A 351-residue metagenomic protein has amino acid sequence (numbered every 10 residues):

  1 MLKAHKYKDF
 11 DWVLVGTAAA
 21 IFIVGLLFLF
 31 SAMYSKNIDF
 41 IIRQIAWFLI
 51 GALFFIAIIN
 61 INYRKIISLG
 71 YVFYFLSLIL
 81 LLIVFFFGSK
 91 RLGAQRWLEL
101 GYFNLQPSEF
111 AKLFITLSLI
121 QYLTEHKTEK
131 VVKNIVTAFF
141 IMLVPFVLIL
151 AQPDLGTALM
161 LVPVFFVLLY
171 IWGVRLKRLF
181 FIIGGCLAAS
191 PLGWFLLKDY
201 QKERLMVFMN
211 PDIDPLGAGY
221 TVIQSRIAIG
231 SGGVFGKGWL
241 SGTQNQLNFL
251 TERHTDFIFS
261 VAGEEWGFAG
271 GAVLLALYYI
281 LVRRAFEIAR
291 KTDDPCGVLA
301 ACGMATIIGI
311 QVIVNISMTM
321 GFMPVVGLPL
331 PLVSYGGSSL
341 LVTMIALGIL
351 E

Functional and structural regions predicted by a protein language model:
M1-L2, L29, Q311-E351: A juxtamembrane structural motif centered on a specific transmembrane helix
L2-A19: N-terminal membrane topogenic signal
K6-Y7, N134-I135, L247-L250, T292-D293: Helix-boundary and loop/linker segments of multi-pass membrane transporters
V15-T221, S260-M320, I345: Hydrophobic alpha-helical transmembrane segments of multi-pass inner membrane proteins, especially in bacterial systems
G101-A111, A151-P153, G233-K237, L328-V342: Glycine/serine-rich anion-binding loops at beta->alpha junctions that coordinate negatively charged ligand groups
D154-L159, K237-G242, R253-T255, A272 (+3 more regions): Transmembrane helix boundary and interhelical junction motifs in multipass membrane proteins
P211-T255, W266-G270: TM-adjacent membrane-interface loops and short helices in multi-pass inner/ER membrane proteins
